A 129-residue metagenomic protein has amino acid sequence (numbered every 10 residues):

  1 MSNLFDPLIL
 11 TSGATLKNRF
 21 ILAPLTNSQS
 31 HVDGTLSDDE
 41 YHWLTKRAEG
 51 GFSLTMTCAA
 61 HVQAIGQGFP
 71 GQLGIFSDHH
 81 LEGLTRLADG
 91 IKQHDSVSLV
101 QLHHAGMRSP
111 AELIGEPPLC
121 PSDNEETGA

Functional and structural regions predicted by a protein language model:
M1-P24, I91: N-terminal amphipathic alpha-helix/helix-capping segment at the start of soluble metabolic enzymes
D6, F20-A23, T55-T57, S98-L102: Hydrophobic faces of well-ordered beta-strands that scaffold small-molecule active sites in alpha/beta enzyme cores
L22, R47, G51, I91 (+1 more regions): Conserved, mostly hydrophobic/aromatic
L25-D39, G71-S77, M107-E112, A129: Active-site mouth loops of central-metabolism enzymes
E40-Q63: Catalytic domains of carbohydrate-active enzymes, especially glycoside hydrolases
W43-L44, H80-L87: A general structural detector for well-ordered alpha-helical segments in enzyme core domains, enriched
M56-L81, L102-G115: Glycine-rich, proline-tolerant flexible connector loops at the mouths of alpha/beta enzymes
D89, Q93, V97, H103-A129: Non-globular sequence segments
